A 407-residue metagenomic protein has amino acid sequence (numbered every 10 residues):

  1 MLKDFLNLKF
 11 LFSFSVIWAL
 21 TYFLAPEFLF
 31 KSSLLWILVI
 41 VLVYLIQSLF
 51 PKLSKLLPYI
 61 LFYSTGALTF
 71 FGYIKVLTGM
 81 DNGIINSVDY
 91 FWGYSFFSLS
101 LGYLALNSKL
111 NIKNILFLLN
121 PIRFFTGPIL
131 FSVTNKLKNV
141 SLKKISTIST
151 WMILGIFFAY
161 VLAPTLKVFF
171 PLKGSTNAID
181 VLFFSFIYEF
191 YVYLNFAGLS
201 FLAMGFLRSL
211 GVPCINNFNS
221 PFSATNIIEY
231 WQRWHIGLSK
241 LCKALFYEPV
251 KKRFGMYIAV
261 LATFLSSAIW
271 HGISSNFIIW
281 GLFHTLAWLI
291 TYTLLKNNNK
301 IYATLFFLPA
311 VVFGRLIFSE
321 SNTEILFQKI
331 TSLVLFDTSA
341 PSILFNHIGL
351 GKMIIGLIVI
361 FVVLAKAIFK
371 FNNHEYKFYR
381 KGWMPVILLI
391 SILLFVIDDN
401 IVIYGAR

Functional and structural regions predicted by a protein language model:
M1-R407: Membrane-embedded transmembrane alpha-helical bundles that form the catalytic cores of multi-pass lipid-modifying
